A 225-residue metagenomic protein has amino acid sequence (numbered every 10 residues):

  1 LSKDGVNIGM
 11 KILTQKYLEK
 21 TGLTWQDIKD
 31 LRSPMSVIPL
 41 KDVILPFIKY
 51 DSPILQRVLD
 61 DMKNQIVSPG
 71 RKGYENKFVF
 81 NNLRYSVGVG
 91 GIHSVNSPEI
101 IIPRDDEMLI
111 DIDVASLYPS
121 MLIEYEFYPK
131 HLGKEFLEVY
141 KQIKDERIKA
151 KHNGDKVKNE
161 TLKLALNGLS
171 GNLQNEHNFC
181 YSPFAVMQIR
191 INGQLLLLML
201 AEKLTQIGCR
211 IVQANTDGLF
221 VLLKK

Functional and structural regions predicted by a protein language model:
L1-S120, M199, K203-K225: Conserved "right-hand" nucleotidyltransferase catalytic core of DNA-directed polymerases
F80-I207, L222: Helical catalytic core of nucleic-acid polymerases
